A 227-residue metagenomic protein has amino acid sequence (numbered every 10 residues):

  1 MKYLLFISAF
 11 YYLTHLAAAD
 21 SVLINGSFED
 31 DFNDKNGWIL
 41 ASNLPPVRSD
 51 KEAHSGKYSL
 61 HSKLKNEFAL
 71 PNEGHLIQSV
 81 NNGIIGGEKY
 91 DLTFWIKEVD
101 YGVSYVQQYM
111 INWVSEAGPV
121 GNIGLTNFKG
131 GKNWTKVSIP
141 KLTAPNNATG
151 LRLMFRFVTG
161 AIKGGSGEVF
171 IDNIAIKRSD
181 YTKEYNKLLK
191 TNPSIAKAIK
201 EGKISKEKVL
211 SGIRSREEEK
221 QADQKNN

Functional and structural regions predicted by a protein language model:
Y3-T14: Sec-dependent N-terminal signal peptides
L16-A19: Boundary at the C-terminal end of the N-terminal hydrophobic targeting segment
S21, S27-E67, S205, I213-K220: Extracellular glycan-recognition surfaces and repeat-rich motifs
I24-F32, L60, G74-Q107, S138-L142 (+1 more regions): Extra-cytoplasmic beta-strand recognition segments
W38-I39, P71-G74, Y101-V114, L151: Beta-strand acidic-aromatic groove motif in beta-rich domains, primarily in extracellular
A117-T149: Extracellular carbohydrate recognition and processing domains and analogous Trp-centered ligand-binding platforms
G160-R178: Extracellular carbohydrate recognition
Y185-N227: Activation corresponds to long, low-complexity, non-globular regions
